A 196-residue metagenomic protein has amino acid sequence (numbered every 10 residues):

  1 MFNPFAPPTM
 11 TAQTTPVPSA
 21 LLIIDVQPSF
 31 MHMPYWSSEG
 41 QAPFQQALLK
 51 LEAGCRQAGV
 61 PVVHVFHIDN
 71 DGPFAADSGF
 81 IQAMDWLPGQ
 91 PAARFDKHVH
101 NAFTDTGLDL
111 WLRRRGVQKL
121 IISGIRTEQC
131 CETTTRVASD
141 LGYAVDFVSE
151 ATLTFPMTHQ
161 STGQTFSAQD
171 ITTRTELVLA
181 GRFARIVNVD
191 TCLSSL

Functional and structural regions predicted by a protein language model:
M1-A20, Q46-Q57, N70-L196: Active-site-adjacent betaalpha module
L21-V26: N-terminal nucleotide-binding beta1-loop-alpha1 segment
P28-F30, N70: A short, flexible beta-alpha/helix-coil linker loop
M31-Q41, T162-T165: Acidic/histidine-rich helix-loop elements that form or flank divalent-metal/phosphate-binding sites at the catalytic
Y35-V63: A short alpha/beta connector and helix-capping loop motif
